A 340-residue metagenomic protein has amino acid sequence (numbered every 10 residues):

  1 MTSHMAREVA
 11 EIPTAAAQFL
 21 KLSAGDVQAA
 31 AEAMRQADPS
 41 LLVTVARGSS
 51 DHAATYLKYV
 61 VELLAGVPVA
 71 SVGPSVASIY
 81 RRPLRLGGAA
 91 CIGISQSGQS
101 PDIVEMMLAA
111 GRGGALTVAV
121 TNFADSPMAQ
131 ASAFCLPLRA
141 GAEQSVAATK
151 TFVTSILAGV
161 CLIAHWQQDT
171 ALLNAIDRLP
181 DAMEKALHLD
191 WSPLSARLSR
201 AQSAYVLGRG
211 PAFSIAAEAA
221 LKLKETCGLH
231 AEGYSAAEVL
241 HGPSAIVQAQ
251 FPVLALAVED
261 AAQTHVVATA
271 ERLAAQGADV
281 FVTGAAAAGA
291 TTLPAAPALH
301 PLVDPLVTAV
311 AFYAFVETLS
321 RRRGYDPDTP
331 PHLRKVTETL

Functional and structural regions predicted by a protein language model:
M1-T2, T308: A broadly tuned, weak detector of single residues within folded domains
T2-P39, F134-P252, A262, G324-L340: Active-site phosphate/pyrophosphate-binding segments
R35-D181, R209, S244, L256-A298 (+2 more regions): Glycine-rich phosphate-binding loops that contact phosphosugars or nucleotide phosphates
L63, E225, R321: Short polybasic/polar patches that bind polyanions
A219, V266-T269, T308, P331: Composition- and surface-driven signal marking solvent-exposed, interaction-prone regions in large proteins
A298-L340: Generic C-terminus detector
